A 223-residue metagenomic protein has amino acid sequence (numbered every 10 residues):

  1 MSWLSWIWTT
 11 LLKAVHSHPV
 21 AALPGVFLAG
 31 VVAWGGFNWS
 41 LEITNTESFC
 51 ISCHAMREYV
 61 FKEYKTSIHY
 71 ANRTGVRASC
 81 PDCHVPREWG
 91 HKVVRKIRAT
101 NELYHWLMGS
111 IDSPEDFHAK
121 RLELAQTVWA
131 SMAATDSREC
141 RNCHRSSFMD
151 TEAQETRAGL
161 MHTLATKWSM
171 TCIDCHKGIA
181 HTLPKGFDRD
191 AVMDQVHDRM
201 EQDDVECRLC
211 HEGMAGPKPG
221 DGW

Functional and structural regions predicted by a protein language model:
S2-W223: Short sequence/structural segments immediately N-terminal
